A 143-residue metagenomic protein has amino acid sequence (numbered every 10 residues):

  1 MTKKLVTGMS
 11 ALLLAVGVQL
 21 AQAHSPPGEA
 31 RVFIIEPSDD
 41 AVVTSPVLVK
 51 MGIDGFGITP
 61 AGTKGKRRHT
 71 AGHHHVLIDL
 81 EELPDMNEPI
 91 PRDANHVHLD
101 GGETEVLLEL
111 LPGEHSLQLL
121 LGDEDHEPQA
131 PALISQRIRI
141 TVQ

Functional and structural regions predicted by a protein language model:
M1-M9: Bacterial N-terminal signal peptides that target proteins for export
G8-A11, I34, L107: N-terminal hydrophobic alpha-helix used for membrane targeting or insertion
S10-L13, P27: Residue-level detector of alpha-helix boundary/anchor positions
L13-L14, P46: Alpha-helical transmembrane segments and their juxtamembrane interfaces
L14-Q22: C-terminal segment of classical bacterial N-terminal signal peptides
A21-R31, A130, I134-R137: Serine/threonine-biased, Pro/acidic-interspersed low-complexity stretches characteristic of secreted/cell-surface
H24-T44: Short, compositionally biased P/S/T/A/G/V-rich stretches that sit at domain boundaries
D40, P46-D54, I58, K64-Q143: Long, low-complexity serine/threonine/glycine- and acidic-rich segments characteristic of extracellular
